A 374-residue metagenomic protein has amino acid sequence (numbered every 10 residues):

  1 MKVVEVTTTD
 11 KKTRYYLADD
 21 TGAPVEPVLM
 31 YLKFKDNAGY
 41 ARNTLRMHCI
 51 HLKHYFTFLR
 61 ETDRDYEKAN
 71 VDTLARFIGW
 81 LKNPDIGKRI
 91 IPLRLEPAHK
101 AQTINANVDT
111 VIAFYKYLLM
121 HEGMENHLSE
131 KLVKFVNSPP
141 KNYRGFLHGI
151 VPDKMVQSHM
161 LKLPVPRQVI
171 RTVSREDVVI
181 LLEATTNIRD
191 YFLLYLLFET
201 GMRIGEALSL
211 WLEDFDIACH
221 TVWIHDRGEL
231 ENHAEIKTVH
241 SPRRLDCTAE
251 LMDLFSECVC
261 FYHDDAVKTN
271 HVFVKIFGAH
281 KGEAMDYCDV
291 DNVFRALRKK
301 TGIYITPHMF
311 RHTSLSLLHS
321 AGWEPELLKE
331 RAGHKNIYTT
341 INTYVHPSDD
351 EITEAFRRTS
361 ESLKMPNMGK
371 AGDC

Functional and structural regions predicted by a protein language model:
M1-V4, P242, R358-C374: C-terminal secondary-structure termini that scaffold catalytic or DNA-interacting sites
V28-N43, L52-G145, I180-E183: N-terminal core-binding DNA-recognition domain of tyrosine recombinases/integrases
H121-E125, L197-H220: Short, charged phosphate-coordinating catalytic segments
V165-I204, L208: Basic, Lys/Arg- and aromatic-enriched nucleic-acid-binding interface segment
S209-D253: Conserved tyrosine-mediated DNA breakage-rejoining catalytic core shared by Y-recombinases
F215-I217, I303-Y304, W323-T343, M368-A371: Short, polar N-cap/turn motifs at the start of nucleic acid-interacting alpha helices
T248-G302: Active-site/catalytic core of tyrosine-dependent DNA strand-transfer enzymes
H280, D291-E330, H334: Short, basic (Lys/Arg/His-rich) helix/loop patches that form interaction surfaces in the mid-to-C-terminal regions
